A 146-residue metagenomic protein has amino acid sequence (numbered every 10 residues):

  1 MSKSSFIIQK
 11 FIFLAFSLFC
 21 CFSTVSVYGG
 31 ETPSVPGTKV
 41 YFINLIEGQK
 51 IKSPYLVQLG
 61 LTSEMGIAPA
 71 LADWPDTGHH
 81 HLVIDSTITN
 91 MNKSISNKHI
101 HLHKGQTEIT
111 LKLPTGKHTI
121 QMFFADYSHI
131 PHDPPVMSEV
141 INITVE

Functional and structural regions predicted by a protein language model:
K10-S23: Bacterial N-terminal signal peptides
G30-K52: Short, compositionally biased P/S/T/A/G/V-rich stretches that sit at domain boundaries
S53, P114-G116: A glycine-anchored, Pro-Gly-centered beta-turn/N-cap motif
G60-A72: Short amphipathic, basic-aromatic surface patches that mediate peripheral association with negatively charged
A72-H80, M137: Short coil-to-beta strand junction motifs in C2/discoidin
M91, A125-D133: Short acidic/polar inter-strand loop motif in beta-rich domains
P134-E146: Short beta-strand elements
